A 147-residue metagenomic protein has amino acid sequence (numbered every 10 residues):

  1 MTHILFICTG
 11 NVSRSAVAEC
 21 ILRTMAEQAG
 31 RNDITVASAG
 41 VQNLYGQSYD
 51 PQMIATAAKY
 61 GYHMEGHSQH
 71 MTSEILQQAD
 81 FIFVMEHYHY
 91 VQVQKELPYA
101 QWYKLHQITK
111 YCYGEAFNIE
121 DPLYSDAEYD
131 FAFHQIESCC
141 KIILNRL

Functional and structural regions predicted by a protein language model:
M1-A79, N145-R146: Conserved active-site segments centered on acidic
R14, V84-M85: Small/polar loops that bind or transfer phosphate-bearing groups
N43-Q47, M85, Y113: Acidic pyrophosphate-coordinating catalytic loop
F81, H87-L147: Phosphate-binding/catalytic loops
